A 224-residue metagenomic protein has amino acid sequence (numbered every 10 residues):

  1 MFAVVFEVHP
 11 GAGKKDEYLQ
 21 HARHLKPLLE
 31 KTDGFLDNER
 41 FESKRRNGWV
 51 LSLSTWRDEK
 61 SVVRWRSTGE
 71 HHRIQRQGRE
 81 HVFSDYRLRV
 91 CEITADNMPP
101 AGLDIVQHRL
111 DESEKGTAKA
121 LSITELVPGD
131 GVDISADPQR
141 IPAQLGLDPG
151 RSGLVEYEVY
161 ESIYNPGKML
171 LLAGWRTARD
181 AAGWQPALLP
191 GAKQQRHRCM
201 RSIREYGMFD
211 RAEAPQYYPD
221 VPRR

Functional and structural regions predicted by a protein language model:
M1-V50, E59-R66, H81-R224: Short S/T/G/P-rich N-terminal loop/turn motif that feeds into the first structured element of a domain
T55: Sensory beta-strand/linker motifs that couple input domains to effectors
I74: Conserved short loop/helix modules at catalytic or binding sites in compact beta-alpha or helix-hairpin-helix contexts
